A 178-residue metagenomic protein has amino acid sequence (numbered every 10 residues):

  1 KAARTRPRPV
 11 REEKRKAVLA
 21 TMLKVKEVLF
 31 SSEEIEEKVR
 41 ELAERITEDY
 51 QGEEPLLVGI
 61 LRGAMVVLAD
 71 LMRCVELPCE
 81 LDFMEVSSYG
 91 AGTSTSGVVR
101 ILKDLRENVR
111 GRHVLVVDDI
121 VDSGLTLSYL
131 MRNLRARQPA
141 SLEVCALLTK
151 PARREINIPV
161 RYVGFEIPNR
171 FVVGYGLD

Functional and structural regions predicted by a protein language model:
K1-D178: PRPP-associated nucleotide enzymes
